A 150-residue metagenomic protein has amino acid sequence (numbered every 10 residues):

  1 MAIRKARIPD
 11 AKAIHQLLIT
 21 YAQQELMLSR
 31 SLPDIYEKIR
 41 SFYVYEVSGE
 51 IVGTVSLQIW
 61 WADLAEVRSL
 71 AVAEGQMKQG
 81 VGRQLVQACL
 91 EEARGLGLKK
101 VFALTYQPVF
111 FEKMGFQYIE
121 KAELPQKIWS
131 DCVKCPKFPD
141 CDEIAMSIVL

Functional and structural regions predicted by a protein language model:
M1-P9, I144, I148-L150: Conserved N-terminal entry element of GNAT/NAT acetyltransferase domains
I8-P9, Q16-L64, R68, A73: Acetyl-CoA-dependent GNAT
L70-M77, Y106-Q107: A short, internal acetyl-CoA/4′-phosphopantetheine-binding micro-motif in the GNAT/acyltransferase core
K78-E91, A103: Conserved acetyl-CoA-binding loop-helix of GNAT-fold acetyltransferases
A93-Y106: Conserved GNAT acetyl-CoA-binding A-motif
T105-D131: Conserved active-site alpha-helix within GNAT-family acetyltransferase domains
L124-L150: C-terminal "cap" of GNAT-fold acetyltransferases
